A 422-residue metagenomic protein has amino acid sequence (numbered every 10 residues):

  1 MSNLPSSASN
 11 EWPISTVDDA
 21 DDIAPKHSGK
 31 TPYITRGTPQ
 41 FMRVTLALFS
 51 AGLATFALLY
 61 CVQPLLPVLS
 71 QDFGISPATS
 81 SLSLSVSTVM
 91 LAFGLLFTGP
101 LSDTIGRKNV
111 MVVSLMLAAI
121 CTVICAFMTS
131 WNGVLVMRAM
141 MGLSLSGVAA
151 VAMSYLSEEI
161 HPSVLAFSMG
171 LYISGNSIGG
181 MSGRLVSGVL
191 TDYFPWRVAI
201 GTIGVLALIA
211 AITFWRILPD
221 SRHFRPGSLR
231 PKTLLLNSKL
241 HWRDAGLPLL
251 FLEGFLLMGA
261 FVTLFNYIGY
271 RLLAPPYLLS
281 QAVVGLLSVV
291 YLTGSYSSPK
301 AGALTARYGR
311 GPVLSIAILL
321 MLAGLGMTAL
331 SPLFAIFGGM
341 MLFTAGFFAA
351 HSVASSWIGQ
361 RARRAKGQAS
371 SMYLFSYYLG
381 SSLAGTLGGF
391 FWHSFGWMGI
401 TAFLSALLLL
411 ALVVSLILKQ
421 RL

Functional and structural regions predicted by a protein language model:
G29-T38, P219-F251: Juxtamembrane intracellular "pre-TM" segments in multi-pass secondary transporters
G74, G106, F127-G133, H161 (+1 more regions): Helix-breaking motifs and short loop linkers at transmembrane-helix boundaries and internal kinks in secondary membrane
F93-N132: Conserved MFS/SLC helix-loop-helix module at the cytosolic interface between two early adjacent transmembrane helices
L95-G106, Y296-G309, W392: Helix-to-loop junctions at the C-terminal end of transmembrane segments in multipass secondary transporters
L117, C121, N132-M140, F334-L342: Paired small-residue
G133, P162-S163, G170-R216: Helix-loop-helix hairpin linking two adjacent transmembrane segments in secondary transporters
M137-I178: Cytoplasmic helix-loop-helix junction between adjacent transmembrane helices in 12-TM secondary transporters
G311-A354: C-terminal transmembrane helical hairpin of 12-TM major facilitator-type secondary transporters
